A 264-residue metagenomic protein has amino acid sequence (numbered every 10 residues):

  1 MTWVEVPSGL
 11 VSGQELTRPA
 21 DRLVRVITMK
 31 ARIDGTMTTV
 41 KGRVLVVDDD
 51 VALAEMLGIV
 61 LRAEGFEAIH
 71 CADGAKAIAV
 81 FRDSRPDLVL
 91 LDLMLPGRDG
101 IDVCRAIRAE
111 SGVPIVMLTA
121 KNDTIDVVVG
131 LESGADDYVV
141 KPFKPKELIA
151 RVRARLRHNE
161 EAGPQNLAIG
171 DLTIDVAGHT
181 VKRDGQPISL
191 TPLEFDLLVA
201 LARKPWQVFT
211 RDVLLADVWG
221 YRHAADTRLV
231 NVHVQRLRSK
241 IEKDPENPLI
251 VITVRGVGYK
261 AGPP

Functional and structural regions predicted by a protein language model:
T2-R43, A261: Non-catalytic signal-transmission and effector/linker regions of two-component phosphorelay proteins
D48, A72, L95: Conserved acidic carboxylate
D50-A52, L93-M94, K121: The short loop immediately C-terminal to the conserved phospho-acceptor aspartate in CheY-like receiver
E55-A63: Charged docking surfaces used in two-component/phosphorelay signaling
G65-D73, V80: Short hydrophobic/Thr-rich beta-strand motif most characteristic of the beta2 strand and flanking loop of CheY-like
S84-L90, L95: Active-site beta3 strand of CheY-like receiver
D99, R105, A109, P114-A168: Basic, amphipathic DNA-recognition helix from helix-turn-helix-like DNA-binding domains
T180, G185-I250, V254-V257, P263: Positively charged, aromatic-enriched patches within helix-turn-helix-type DNA-binding elements, predominantly
